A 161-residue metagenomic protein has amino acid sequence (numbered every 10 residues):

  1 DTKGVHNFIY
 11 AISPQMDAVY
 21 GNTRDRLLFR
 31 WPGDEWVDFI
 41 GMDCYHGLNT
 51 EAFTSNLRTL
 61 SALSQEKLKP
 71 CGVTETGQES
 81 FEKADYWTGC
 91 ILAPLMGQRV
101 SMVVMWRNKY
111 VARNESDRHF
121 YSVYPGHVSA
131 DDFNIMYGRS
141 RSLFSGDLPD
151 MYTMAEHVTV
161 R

Functional and structural regions predicted by a protein language model:
D1-D25, K69-E82, M105: Aromatic-lined carbohydrate-recognition surfaces of secreted/lumenal glycan-active proteins
D1-F8, G33, L63-L68, D147-H157: A structural motif corresponding to the C-terminal end of an alpha-helix and its immediate exit/capping segment
P14-P32, E51-L63, D85-P94: Alpha-helical scaffolding within the catalytic cores of extracellular/periplasmic polymer-degrading hydrolases
R26-E51, W106: Aromatic- and acid-rich polysaccharide-binding/catalytic face of secreted or lumenal carbohydrate-active enzymes
E35-F39, L68, R99: Glycine-enriched alpha-helix->loop->beta-strand junction motifs that scaffold or abut catalytic
M42-L63, K67-K69, F81: Substrate-binding surface in catalytic domains of secreted glycosidases
K69-R161: Substrate-binding cleft of secreted/luminal carbohydrate-active enzymes
